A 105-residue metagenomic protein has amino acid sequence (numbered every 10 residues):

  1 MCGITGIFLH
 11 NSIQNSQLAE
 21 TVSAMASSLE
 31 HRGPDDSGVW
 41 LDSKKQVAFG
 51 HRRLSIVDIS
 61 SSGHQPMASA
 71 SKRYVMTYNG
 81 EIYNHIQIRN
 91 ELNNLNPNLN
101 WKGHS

Functional and structural regions predicted by a protein language model:
M1-S105: N-terminus-centric sequence/structural signature that marks the extreme N-terminus and adjacent "lid/interface" module
